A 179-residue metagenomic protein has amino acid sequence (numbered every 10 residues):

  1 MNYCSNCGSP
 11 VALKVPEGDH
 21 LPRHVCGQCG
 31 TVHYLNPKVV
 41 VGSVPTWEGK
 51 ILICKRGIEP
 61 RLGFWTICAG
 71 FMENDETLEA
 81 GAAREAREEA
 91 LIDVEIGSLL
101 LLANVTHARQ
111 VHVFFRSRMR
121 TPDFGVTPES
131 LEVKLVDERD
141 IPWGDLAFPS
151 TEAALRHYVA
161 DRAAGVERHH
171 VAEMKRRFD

Functional and structural regions predicted by a protein language model:
C4-C7, C26-C29: Short cysteine-rich clusters marking metal-coordination/redox-active sites
V11-L13, Y34: Short functional micro-motifs and their immediate structural scaffolds
L13-V15, D93-L100, H170: A short coil-to-beta-strand element that immediately follows conserved catalytic motifs
V15-R23: Short linker/helix segments within small regulatory modules
Q28-L52, F71: Conserved N-terminal beta-strand and adjoining loop/helix that marks the start of the Nudix/MutT-like hydrolase domain
T46-E88: Conserved Nudix-box catalytic region and its N-terminal flanking loop in Nudix hydrolases and closely related
A103-E129, K134, A154, V159-R162: Active-site-adjacent beta-strand/loop module that shapes the phosphate/pyrophosphate-binding cleft
R120, S130, R139-E152, R156-D179: Long C-terminal interaction/binding lobes of large macromolecular proteins
